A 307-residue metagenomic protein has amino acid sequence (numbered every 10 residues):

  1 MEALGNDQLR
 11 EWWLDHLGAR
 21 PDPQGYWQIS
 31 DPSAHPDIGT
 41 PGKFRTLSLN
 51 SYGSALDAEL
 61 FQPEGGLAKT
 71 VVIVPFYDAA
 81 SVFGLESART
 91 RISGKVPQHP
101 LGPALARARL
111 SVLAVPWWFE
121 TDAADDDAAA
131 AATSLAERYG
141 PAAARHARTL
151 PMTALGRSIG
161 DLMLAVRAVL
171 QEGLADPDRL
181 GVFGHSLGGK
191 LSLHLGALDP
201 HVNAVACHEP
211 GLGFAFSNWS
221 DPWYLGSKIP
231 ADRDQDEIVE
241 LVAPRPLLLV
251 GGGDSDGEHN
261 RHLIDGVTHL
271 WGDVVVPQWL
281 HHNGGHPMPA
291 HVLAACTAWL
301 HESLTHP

Functional and structural regions predicted by a protein language model:
M1-Y52, A108: N-terminal targeting or regulatory segments adjacent to alpha/beta-hydrolase or S9 domains
S54-L56, P63-V71, Y77-A80: Proline/glycine-enriched tight loop/beta-turn segments at coil->beta junctions that connect or precede beta-strands
V74-G160, F216-W219: Cap/lid segment of the alpha/beta-hydrolase catalytic domain
V74-P75, P116, F183, A206-E209 (+1 more regions): Alpha/beta-hydrolase-fold catalytic nucleophile elbow
A79-S81, E120-A123, G189-L191, L212-S217 (+3 more regions): Flexible loop/turn segments at secondary-structure boundaries
R157-P230: Primarily recognizes the serine-hydrolase "nucleophile elbow" in alpha/beta-hydrolase and SGNH/GDSL folds
A204, G213-G272: The feature captures the conserved acid-bearing segment of alpha/beta-hydrolase catalytic domains
G272-P307: C-terminal catalytic histidine-bearing segment of alpha/beta-hydrolase fold enzymes
